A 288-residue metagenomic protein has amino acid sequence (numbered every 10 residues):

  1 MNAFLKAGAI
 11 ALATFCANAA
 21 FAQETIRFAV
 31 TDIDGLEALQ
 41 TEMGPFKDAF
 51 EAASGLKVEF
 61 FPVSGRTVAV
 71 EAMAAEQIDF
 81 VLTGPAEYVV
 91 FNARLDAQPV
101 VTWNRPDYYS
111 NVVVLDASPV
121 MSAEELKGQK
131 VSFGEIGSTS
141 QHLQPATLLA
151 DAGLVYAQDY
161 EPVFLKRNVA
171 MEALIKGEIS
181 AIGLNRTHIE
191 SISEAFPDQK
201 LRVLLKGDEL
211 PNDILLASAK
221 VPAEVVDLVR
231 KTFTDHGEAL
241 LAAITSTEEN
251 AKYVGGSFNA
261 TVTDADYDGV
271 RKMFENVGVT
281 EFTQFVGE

Functional and structural regions predicted by a protein language model:
M1-A9: Bacterial N-terminal signal peptides that target proteins for export
C16-A22: Sec/Tat signal peptide C-region and signal peptidase I cleavage site
Q23-A29, D34-P45, A217-E288: An extracytoplasmic/periplasmic, membrane-proximal ligand-sensing/linker region
V30-D32, P62-R66, E76-V89, W103 (+2 more regions): Beta->alpha turn/N-cap motifs
A52-P62, Q77, A150-F164, D198-K200 (+1 more regions): A local structural motif
D96-N104, S132, L204: A structural signal for short loop-to-beta-strand junctions that line the ligand-binding cleft of periplasmic/secreted
V101-S122, L215-S218: Hydrophobic/proline-rich hinge and linker segments of small-molecule sensing/allosteric domains, predominantly
S118, Q129-K231: Pocket-lining segment of extracytoplasmic ligand-binding domains
